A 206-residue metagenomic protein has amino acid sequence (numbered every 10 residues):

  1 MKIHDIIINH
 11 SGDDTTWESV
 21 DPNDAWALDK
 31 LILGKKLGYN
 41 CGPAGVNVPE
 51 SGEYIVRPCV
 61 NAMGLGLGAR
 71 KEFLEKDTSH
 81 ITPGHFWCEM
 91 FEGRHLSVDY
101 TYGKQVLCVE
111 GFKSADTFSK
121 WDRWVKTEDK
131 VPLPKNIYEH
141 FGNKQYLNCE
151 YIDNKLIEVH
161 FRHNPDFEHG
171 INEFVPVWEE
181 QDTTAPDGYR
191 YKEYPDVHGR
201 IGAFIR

Functional and structural regions predicted by a protein language model:
I6-I137, W178-Q181: Active-site nucleotide/adenylate-binding loops and adjacent lid/helix of ATP-dependent enzymes
M63-L65, S114-R206: ATP-dependent carboxylate activation and anion-phosphoryl transfer catalytic cores that bind Mg-ATP to form
